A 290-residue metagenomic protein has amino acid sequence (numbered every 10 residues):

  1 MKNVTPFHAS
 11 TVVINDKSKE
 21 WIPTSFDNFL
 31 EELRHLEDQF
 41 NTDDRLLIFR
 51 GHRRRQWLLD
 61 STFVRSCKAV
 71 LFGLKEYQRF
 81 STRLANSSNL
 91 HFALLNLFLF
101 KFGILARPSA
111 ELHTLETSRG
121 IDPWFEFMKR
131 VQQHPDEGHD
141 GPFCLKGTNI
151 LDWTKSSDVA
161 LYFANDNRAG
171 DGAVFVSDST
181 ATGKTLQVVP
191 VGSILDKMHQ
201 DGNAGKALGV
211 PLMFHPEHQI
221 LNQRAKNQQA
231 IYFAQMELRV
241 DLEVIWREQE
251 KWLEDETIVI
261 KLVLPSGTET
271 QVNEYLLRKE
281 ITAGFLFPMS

Functional and structural regions predicted by a protein language model:
M1-S290: Catalytic-core elements of nucleic-acid end-processing and repair enzymes
